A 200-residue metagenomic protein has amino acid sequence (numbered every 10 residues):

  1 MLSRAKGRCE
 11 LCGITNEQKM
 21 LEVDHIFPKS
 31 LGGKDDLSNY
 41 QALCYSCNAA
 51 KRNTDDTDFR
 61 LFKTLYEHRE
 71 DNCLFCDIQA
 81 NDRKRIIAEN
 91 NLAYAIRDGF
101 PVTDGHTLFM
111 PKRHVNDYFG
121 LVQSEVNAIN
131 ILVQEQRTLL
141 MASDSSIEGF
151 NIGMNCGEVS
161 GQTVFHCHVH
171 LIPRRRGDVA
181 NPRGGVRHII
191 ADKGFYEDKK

Functional and structural regions predicted by a protein language model:
M1-L21, C44-S46: Short cysteine-rich loop/turn motifs with clustered Cys
L2-K6, D36-Y40, L65-R69: Short metal-coordination and nucleic-acid-contact micro-motifs, chiefly zinc-binding Cys/His arrays
S3, S38, A42, S124-I131: A generic "alpha-helical surface" signal
C9, L31-A50, H166-L171: Short beta-strand-alpha-helix junction that forms the catalytic/metal-binding core of metal-dependent nuclease domains
E17, Y40-T64: Short Cys/His-centered divalent metal-binding micro-motifs
E22-P28: Histidine-centered catalytic micro-motifs used for acid/base chemistry in nuclease and nucleotide-processing active
P28-K34, T57-F62: Short, intrinsically disordered, charge-biased short linear motifs at domain edges
Y66-K200: HIT superfamily nucleotide-processing domains
